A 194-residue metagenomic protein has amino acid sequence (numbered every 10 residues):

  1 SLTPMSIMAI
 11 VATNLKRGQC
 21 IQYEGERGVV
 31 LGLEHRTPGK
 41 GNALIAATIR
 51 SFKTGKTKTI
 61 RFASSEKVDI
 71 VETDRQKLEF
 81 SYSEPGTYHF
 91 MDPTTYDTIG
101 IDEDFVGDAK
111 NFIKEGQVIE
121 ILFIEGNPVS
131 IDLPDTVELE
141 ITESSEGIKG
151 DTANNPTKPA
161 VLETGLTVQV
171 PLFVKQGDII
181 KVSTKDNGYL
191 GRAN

Functional and structural regions predicted by a protein language model:
S1-I7: Short, Lys/Arg-enriched N-terminal segments with co-localized hydrophobic residues within the first ~10-30 amino acids
I7-N194: Acidic-enriched and Gly/Ser
